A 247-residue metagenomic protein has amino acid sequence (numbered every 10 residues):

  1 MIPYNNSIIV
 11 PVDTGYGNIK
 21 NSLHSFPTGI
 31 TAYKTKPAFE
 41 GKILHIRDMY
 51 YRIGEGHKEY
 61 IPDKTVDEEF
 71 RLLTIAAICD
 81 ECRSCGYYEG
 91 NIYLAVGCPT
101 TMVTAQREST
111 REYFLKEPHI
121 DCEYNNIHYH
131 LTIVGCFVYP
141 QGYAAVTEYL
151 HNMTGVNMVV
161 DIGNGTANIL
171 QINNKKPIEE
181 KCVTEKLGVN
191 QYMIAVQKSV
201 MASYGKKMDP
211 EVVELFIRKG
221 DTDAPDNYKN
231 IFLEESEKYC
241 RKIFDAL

Functional and structural regions predicted by a protein language model:
M1-V159, K175-Q191, S203, P210-L247: Nucleotide/phosphate-binding catalytic cleft detector across ATP-hydrolyzing and phosphate-transferring enzymes
I162-N168: Ser/Thr-glycine-rich phosphate-binding loops at phosphate-binding pockets of nucleotides, nucleotide cofactors
Q171, M208: A short helix-loop
I194-A202: Long, charge-rich alpha-helical interaction segments
